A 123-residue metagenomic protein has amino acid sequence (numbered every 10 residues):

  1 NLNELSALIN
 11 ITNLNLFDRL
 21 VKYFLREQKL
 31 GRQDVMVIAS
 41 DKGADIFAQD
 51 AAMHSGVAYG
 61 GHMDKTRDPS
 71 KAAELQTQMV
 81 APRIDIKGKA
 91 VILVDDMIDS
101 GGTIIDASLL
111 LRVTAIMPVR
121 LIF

Functional and structural regions predicted by a protein language model:
N1-F123: PRPP-associated nucleotide enzymes
